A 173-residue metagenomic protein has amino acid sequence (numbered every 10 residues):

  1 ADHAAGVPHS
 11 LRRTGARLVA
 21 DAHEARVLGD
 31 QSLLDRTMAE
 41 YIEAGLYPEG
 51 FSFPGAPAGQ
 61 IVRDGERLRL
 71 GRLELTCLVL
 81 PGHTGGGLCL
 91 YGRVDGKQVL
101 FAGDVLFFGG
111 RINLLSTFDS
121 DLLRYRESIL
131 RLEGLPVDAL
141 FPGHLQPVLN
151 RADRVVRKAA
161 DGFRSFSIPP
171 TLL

Functional and structural regions predicted by a protein language model:
A1-R67, K158-S165: Active-site HxH/HxHxD metal-binding segment of metal-dependent hydrolases
T37, F53, P57, R67 (+1 more regions): Metallo-beta-lactamase
